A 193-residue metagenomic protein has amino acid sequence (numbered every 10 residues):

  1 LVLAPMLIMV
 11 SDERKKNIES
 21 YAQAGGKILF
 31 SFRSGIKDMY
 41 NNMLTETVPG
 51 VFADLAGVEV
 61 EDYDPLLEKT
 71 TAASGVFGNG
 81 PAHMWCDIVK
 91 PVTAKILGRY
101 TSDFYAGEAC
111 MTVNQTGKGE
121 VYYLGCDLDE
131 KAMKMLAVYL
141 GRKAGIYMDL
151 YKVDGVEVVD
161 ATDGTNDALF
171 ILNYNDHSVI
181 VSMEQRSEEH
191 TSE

Functional and structural regions predicted by a protein language model:
P5-S187, S192: A conserved amphipathic helix/loop scaffold that creates a polar/acidic microenvironment used either to coordinate
